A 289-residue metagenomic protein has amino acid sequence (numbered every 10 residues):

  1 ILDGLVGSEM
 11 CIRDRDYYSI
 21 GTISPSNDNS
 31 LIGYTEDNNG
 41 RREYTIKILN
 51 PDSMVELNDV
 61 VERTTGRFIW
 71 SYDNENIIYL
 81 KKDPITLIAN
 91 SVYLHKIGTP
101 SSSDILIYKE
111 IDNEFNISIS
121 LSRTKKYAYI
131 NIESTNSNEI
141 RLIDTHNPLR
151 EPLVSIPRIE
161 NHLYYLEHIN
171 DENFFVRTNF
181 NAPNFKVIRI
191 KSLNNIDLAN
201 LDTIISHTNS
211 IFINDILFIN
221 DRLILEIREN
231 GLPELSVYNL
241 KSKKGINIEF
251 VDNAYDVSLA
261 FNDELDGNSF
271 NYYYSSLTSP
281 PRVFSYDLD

Functional and structural regions predicted by a protein language model:
I1-I12: Single conserved hydrophobic/aromatic residue that forms the stacking wall/gate of nucleotide- or nucleobase-binding
R13, V55-V60, I105-K109, E151-I156 (+2 more regions): A short beta-strand motif characteristic of beta-propeller blades
R13-Y17, E36-T45, V60-R63, L80-S91 (+6 more regions): A flexible loop/linker signature enriched in serine peptidases of the S9 family
D14-T35, E62-L80, D112-N131, R158-R177 (+2 more regions): Conserved beta-propeller blade repeats
P25-N27, G33-G40, I78-T86, K96 (+8 more regions): Beta-strand C-termini and the immediately following turn/loop, strongest in propeller blades
N50-M54, K96-P100, D144-P148, S192-N195 (+2 more regions): Short loop/turn segments that connect beta-strands within beta-propeller blades
I85-P157, Y164: Active-site phosphate/pyrophosphate-binding segments
L201, I216-D289: N-terminal targeting or regulatory segments adjacent to alpha/beta-hydrolase or S9 domains
